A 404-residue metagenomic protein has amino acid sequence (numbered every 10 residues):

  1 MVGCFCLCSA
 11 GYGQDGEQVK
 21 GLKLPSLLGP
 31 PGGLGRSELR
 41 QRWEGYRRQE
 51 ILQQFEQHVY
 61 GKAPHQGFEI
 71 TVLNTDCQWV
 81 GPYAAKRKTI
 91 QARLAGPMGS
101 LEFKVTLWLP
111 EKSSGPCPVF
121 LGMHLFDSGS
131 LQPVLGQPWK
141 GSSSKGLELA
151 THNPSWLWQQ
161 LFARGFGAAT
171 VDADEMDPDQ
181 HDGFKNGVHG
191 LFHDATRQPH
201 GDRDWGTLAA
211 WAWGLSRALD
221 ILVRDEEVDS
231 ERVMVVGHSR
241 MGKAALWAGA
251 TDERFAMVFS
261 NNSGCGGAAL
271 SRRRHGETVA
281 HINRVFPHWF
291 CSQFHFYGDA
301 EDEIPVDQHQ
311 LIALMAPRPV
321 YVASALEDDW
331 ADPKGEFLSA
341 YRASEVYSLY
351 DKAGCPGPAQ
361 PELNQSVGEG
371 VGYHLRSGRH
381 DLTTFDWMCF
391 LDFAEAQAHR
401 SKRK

Functional and structural regions predicted by a protein language model:
M1-C6: Bacterial N-terminal signal peptides
L7, G11-K104, W108, P133-V134 (+1 more regions): N-terminal targeting or regulatory segments adjacent to alpha/beta-hydrolase or S9 domains
V105-T106, G115-L125: Short beta-strand element of the alpha/beta-hydrolase
M123-R224, S271-R273: Cap/lid segment of the alpha/beta-hydrolase catalytic domain
K145, R217-E277, H281, V285 (+2 more regions): Primarily recognizes the serine-hydrolase "nucleophile elbow" in alpha/beta-hydrolase and SGNH/GDSL folds
V188-L191, A195, S260-L311, D332 (+1 more regions): Mobile cap/lid helix-loop segments that gate and shape the active-site cleft of serine hydrolases
A316-A331, R376-S377: Conserved strand-to-loop "acid loop" that flanks and positions the catalytic carboxylate
A340-K404: C-terminal catalytic histidine-bearing segment of alpha/beta-hydrolase fold enzymes
